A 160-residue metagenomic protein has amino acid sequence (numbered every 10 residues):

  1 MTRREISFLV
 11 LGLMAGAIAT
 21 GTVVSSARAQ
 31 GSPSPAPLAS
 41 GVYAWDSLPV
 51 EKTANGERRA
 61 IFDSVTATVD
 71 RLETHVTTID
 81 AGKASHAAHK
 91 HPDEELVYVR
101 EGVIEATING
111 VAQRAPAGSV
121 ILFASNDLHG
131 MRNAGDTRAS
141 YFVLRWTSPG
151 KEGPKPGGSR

Functional and structural regions predicted by a protein language model:
M1-M14: N-terminal secretory signal peptides and thylakoid transit peptides that target proteins across membranes
E5-F8, G21-R71, D80, A87 (+1 more regions): A short, N-terminal "cap"/entry segment at the start of jelly-roll beta-barrel domains of the cupin/DSBH fold
V69, S125-G150: Ligand-binding loop in jelly-roll beta-barrel domains
R71-H75, V120, Y141: Aromatic/pi-system hotspot detector in well-structured domains
V76-I79, K90-A106: Short, conserved beta-strand element in jelly-roll/cupin
S85-K90, R132-A134: Short histidine-centered beta-strand/loop micro-motifs that create catalytic or ligand/metal-coordination sites
V111-N126: Short acidic-glycine-tyrosine-enriched beta hairpin
